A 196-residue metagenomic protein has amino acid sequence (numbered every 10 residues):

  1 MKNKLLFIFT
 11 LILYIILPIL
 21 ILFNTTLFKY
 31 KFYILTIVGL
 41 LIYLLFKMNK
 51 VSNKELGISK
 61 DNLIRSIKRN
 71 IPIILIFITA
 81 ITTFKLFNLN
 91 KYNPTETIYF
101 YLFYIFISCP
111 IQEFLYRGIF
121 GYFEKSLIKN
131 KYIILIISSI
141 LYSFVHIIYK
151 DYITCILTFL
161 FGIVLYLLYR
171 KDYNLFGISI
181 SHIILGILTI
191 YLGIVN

Functional and structural regions predicted by a protein language model:
M1-M48: Alpha-helical transmembrane segments in multi-pass membrane proteins
K2-L11, K50-T79, E96, Y101 (+1 more regions): Interfacial transmembrane-helix boundary/kink motif in multi-pass membrane proteins
L17-T26, T82-Y92, L192-V195: Juxtamembrane "helix-exit" motif on the non-cytosolic side of transmembrane helices
L20-I21, T154-N196: Functionally important transmembrane alpha-helices
T25-T26, G57, D61, F123-I133 (+1 more regions): Membrane interface segments of multi-pass transport proteins and intramembrane proteases
F32-L41, I98-F103, I111, L115 (+2 more regions): Membrane-embedded alpha-helical segments of multi-pass membrane proteins, especially the transmembrane helices
R69, I137-S138, I180-S181: Hydrophobic core positions of alpha-helical segments in small-molecule transporters and transporter systems
N90-F144: Function-critical hydrophobic alpha-helical transmembrane segments in multi-pass membrane proteins
